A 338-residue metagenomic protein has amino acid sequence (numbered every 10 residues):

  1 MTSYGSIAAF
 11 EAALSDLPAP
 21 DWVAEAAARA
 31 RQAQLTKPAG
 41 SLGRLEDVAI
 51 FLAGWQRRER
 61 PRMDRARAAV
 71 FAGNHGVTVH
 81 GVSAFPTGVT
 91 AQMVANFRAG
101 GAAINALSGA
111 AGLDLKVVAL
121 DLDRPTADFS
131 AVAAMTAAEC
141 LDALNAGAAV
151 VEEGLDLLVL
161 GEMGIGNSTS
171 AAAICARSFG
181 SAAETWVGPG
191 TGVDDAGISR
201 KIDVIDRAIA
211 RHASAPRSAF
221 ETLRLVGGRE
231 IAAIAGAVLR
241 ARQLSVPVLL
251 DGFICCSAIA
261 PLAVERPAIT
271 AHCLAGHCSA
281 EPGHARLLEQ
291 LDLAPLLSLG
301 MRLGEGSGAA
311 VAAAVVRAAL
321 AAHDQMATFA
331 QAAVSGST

Functional and structural regions predicted by a protein language model:
M1-T338: N-terminal loops that bind phosphate or other acidic moieties and the adjacent beta-alpha structural core
